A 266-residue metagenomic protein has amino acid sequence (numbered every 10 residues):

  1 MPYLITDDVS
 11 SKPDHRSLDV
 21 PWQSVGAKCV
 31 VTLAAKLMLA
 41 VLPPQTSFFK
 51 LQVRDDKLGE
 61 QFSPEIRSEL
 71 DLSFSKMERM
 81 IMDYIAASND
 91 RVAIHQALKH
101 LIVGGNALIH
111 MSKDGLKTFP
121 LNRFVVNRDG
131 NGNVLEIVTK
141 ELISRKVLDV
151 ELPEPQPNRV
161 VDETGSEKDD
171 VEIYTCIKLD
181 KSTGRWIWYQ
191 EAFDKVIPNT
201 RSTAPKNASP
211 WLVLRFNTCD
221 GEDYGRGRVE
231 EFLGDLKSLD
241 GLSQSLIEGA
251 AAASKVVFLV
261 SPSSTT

Functional and structural regions predicted by a protein language model:
M1-R159: Extended, helix-rich architectural segments
L4, F49-K50, S63, T175 (+4 more regions): Compositionally biased, low-structure terminal segments
Q23, D56, L101-I102, D129 (+6 more regions): Generic detector of intrinsically disordered, low-complexity, polar/charged segments
I102-G105, K168-V171, S182-T183, L233 (+2 more regions): Short, well-ordered loop/turn elements at secondary-structure boundaries
G105-A107, N122, E172-T175, D235-K237 (+1 more regions): Structural beta-strand/beta-sheet cores of well-ordered domains, especially the beta-sheet scaffolds that support
L108-D220: Active-site and NAD+-binding cores of ADP-ribose-processing enzymes
I187-T266: Extended, charged amphipathic alpha-helical segments
